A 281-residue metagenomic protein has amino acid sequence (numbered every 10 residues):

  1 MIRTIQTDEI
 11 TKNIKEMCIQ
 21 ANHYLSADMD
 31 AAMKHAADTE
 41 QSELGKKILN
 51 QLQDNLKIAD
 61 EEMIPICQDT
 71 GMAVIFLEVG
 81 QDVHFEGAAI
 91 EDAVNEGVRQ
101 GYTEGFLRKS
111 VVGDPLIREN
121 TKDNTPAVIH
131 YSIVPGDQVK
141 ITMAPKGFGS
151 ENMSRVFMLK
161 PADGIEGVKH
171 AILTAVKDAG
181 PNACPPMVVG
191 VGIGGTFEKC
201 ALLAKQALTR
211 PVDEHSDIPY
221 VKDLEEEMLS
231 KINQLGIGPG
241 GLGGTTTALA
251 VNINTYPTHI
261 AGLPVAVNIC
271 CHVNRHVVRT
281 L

Functional and structural regions predicted by a protein language model:
M1-L281: Non-transmembrane, aqueous-exposed alpha-helical and coiled segments at domain scale
